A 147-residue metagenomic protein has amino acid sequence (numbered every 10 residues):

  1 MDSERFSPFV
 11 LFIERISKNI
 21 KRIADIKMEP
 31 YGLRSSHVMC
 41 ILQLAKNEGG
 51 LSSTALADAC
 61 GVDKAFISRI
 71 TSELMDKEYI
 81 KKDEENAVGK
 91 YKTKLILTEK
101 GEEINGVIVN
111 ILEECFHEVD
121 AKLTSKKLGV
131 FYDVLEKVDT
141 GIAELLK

Functional and structural regions predicted by a protein language model:
M1, N110, S125-K147: C-terminal regulatory/oligomerization modules of transcriptional regulators
M1-Y31, K77-Y79: N-terminal leader segment of winged-helix/HTH proteins
R5, I16, S36-H37, K100 (+1 more regions): N-terminal positioning helix adjacent to the helix-turn-helix/winged-helix DNA-binding module
L11, S72-D133: Charged, amphipathic alpha-helical coiled-coil/dimerization segments
I13-I16, I20-I23, C60, G101-I104 (+2 more regions): Alpha-helical linker/hinge and terminal dimerization helices associated with HTH transcriptional regulators
R22-F66: N-terminal helix-turn-helix DNA-binding core of bacterial DNA-binding proteins
I26, E73, K137: Alpha-helical DNA-recognition elements
R69: DNA-binding alpha-helical recognition surfaces that contact promoter or target DNA
